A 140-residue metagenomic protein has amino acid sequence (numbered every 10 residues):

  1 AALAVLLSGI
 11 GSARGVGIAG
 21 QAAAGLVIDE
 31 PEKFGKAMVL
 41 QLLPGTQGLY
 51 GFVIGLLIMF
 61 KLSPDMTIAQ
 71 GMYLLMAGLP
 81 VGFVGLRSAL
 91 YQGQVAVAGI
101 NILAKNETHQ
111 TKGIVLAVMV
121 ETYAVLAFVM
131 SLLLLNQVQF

Functional and structural regions predicted by a protein language model:
A1-F140: Hydrophobic, small-residue-rich transmembrane alpha-helices and their short perimembrane loops in multi-pass membrane
